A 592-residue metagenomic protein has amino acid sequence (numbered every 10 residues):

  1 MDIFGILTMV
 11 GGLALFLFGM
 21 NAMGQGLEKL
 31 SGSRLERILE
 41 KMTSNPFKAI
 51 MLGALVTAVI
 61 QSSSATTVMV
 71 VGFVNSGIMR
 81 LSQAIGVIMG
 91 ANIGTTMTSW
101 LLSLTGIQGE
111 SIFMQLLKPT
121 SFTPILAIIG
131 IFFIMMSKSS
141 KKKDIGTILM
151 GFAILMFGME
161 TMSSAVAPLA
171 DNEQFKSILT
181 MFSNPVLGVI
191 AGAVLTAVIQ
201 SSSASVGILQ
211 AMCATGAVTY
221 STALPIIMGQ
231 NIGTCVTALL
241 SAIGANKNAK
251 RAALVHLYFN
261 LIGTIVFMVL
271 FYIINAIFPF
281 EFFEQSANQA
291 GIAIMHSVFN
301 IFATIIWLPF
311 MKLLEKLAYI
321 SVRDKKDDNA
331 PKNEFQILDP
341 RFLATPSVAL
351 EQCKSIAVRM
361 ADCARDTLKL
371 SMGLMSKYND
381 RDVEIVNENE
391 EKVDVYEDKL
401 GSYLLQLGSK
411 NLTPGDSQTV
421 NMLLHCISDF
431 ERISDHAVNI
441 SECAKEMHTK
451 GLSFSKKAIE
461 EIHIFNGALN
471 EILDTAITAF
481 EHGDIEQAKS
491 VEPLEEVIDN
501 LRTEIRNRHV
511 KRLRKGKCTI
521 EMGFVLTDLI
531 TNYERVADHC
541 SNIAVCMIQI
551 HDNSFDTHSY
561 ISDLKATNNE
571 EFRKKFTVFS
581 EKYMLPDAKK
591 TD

Functional and structural regions predicted by a protein language model:
M1-L7, G109-S121, F175-M181, S221 (+2 more regions): Interfacial loop-to-helix junctions that mark the boundaries of transmembrane helices in multi-pass membrane
M1-P46, I145-V194, M212-T215: Helix-loop-helix hairpins and the membrane-proximal interhelical loops of multi-pass alpha-helical transport proteins
T8-A22, G53-T57, I125-S137, M150-M162 (+3 more regions): Hydrophobic core segments of alpha-helical transmembrane domains in multi-pass membrane transport and ion-translocation
G24-E28, T57-A65, V166-A167, L195-A204 (+2 more regions): Short helix-coil transition sites and intra-membrane helix breaks within transmembrane domains of multi-pass
M42-M69, P185-I208: Hydrophobic alpha-helical transmembrane segments of multi-pass integral membrane proteins, predominantly secondary
V59-T66, I85-L102, P119-P124, L155 (+5 more regions): Membrane-embedded alpha-helical segments of transport systems, primarily multispan ion/solute transporters
M69-A91, S99-S121, M159, T196-G233 (+4 more regions): Membrane-interfacial helix-loop connectors
M79, T105, V218, G244-K250 (+2 more regions): Cytosolic, long alpha-helical scaffolding segments
